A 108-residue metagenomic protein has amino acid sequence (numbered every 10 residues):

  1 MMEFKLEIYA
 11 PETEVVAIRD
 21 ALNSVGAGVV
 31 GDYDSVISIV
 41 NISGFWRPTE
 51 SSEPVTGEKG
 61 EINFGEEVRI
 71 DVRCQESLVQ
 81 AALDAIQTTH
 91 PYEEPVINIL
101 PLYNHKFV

Functional and structural regions predicted by a protein language model:
M1-V108: Hydrophobic structural segments
